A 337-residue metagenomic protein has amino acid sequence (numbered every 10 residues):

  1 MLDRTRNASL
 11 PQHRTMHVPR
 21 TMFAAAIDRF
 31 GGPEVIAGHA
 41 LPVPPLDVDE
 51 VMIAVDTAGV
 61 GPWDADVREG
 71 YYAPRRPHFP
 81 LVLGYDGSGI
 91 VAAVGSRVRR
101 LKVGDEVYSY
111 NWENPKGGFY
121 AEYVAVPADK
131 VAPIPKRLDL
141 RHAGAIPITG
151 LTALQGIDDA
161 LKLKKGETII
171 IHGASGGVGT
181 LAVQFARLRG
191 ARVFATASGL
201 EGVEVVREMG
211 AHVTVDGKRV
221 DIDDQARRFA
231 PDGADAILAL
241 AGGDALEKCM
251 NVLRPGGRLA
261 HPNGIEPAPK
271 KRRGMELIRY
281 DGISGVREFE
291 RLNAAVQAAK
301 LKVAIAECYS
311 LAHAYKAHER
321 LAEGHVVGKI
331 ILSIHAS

Functional and structural regions predicted by a protein language model:
Q12-R20, K300-A304, H318-S337: C-terminal capping/lid region of NAD(P)-dependent oxidoreductase domains
P42-V60, Y71-E113: Glycine-rich beta-strand-centered segment in the early N-terminal region that forms part of a ligand/cofactor-binding
T57, D105-E106, Y123, T168 (+3 more regions): Residue-level marker of beta-strand positions
R100, Y110-G173: NAD(P)H dinucleotide-binding glycine-rich loop of Rossmann-like/cofactor-binding domains, especially the beta1-alpha1
G144-R219: Mid-domain Rossmann-like dinucleotide-binding core that forms the NAD(H)/NADP(H) cofactor-binding site
D221-D232: Short amphipathic alpha-helix with an adjacent loop that forms part of the alpha/beta core around
A241-A304, L311, I334-S337: Glycine-rich phosphate-binding loop and adjacent beta-alpha segment of Rossmann(oid) nucleotide-cofactor-binding
